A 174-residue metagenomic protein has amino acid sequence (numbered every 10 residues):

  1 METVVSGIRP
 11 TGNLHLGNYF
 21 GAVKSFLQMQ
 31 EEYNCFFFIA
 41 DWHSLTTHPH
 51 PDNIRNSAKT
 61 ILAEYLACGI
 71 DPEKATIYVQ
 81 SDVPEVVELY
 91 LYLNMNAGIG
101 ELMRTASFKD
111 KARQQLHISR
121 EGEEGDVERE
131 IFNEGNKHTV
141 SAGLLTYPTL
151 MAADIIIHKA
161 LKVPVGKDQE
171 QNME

Functional and structural regions predicted by a protein language model:
M1-E174: NTP-dependent nucleotidyl-transfer catalytic core
